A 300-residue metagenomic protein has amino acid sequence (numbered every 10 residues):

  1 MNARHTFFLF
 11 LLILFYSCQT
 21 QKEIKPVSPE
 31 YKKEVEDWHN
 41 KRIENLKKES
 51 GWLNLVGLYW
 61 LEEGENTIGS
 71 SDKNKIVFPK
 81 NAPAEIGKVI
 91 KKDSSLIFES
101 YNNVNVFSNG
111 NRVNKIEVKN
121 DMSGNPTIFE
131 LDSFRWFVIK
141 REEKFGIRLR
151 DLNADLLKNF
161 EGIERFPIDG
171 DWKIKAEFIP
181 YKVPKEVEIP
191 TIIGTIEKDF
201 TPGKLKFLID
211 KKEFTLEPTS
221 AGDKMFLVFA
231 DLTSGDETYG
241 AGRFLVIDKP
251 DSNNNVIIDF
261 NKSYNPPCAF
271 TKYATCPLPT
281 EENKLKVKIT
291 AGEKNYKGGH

Functional and structural regions predicted by a protein language model:
M1-F7: Bacterial N-terminal signal peptides that target proteins for export
F15-S17: C-terminal motif of bacterial Sec signal peptides marking the signal peptidase cleavage site
Q19-Q21: Bacterial signal peptide processing site
E30, E34-A82, L232-T233: N-terminal beta-hairpin/loop module of FHA
L61-G124, D251: Forkhead-associated
E130-I196: Surface-exposed beta-loop interaction hotspot
E161-R165, S234-D236, N255-I257, N261-H300: Extended, aromatic/histidine-rich regions of cofactor-dependent oxidoreductases associated with respiratory
K175-S234, Y239: Flexible, glycine-rich surface segments
